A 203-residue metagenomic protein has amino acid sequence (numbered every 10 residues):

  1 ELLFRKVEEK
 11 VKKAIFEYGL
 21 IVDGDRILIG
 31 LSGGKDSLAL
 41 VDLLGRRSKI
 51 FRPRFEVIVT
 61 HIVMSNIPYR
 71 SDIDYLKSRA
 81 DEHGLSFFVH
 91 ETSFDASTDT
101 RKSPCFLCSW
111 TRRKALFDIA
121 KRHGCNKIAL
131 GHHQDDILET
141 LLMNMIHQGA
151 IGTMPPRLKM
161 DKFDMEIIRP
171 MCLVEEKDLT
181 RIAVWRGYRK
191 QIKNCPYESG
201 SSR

Functional and structural regions predicted by a protein language model:
E1-L142, H147-A150, P155-P156, K177-W185: ATP-dependent adenylation/nucleotidyltransferase module used to activate substrates
T153-M154, K159-Q191, P196: Metal-dependent de-N-acetylase/amidase catalytic core
E198-R203: RNase H-like two-metal-ion nuclease catalytic core shared by retroviral integrases and related mobile-element nucleases
